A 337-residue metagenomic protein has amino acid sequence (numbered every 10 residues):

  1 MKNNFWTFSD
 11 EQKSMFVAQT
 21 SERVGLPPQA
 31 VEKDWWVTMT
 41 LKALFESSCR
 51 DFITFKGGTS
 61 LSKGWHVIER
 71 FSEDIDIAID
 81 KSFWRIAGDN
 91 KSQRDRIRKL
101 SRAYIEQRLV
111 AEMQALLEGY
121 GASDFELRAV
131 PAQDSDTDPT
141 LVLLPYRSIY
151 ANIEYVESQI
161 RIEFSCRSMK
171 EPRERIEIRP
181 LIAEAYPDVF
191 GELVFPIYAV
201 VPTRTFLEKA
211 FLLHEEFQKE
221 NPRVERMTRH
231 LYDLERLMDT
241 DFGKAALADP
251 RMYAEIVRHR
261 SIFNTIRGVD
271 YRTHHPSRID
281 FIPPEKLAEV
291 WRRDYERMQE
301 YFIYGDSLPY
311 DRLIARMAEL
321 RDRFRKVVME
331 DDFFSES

Functional and structural regions predicted by a protein language model:
M1-I53, W65-E69, K81-S337: Structured mid-to-C-terminal alpha-helical surface segments
F55-T59: Glycine-rich beta-strand-to-loop/alpha-helix junction loops that act as flexible
S62: Betabetaalpha-Me/HNH-type nuclease active-site subdomain
I77-A78: Glycine-rich active-site/cofactor-binding loop and its immediate structural neighborhood
